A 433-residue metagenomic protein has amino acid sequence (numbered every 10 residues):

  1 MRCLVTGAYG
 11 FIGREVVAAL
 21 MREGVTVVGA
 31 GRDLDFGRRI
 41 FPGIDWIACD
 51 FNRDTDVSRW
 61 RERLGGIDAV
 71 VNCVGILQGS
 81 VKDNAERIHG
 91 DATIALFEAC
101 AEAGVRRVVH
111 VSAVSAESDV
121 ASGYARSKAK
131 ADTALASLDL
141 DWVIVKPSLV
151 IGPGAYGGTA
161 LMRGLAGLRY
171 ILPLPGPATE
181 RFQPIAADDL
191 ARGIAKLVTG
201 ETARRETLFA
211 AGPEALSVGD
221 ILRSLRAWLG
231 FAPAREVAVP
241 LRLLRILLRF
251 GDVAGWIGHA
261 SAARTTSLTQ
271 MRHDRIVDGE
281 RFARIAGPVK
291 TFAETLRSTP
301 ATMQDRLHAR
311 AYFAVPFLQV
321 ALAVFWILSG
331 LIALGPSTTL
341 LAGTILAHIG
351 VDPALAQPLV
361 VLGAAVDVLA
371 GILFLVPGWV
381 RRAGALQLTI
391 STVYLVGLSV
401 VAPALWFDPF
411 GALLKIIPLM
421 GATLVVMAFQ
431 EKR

Functional and structural regions predicted by a protein language model:
C3-E23: N-terminal Rossmann NAD(P)H-binding glycine-rich loop of SDR-like oxidoreductase domains
E15, A19, A99, A134 (+1 more regions): Rossmann-fold NAD(P)-dependent oxidoreductase module
V25-D33: Conserved glycine-rich Rossmann-like NAD(P)H-binding loop of the short-chain dehydrogenase/reductase
D35-R39, I44-A95, A99-E102, V114-S118: NAD(P)H-binding glycine-rich loop region in Rossmannoid oxidoreductase-like domains and their noncatalytic homologs
I76-L77, K82-S148, G152: Conserved Rossmann-fold NAD(P)-dependent oxidoreductase catalytic core, especially the SDR/UDP-sugar
G164-I185, D189, G193-L197, E201-R204 (+1 more regions): A conserved pocket-lining segment of Rossmann-fold NAD(P)-dependent short-chain dehydrogenase/reductase
K196-A262, V277-V315: Mid/C-terminal beta-alpha module of Rossmann-like enzyme folds, strongest in SDR-family dehydrogenases/epimerases
A260-T339, A354-R433: Extended, low-polarity transmembrane helix blocks
